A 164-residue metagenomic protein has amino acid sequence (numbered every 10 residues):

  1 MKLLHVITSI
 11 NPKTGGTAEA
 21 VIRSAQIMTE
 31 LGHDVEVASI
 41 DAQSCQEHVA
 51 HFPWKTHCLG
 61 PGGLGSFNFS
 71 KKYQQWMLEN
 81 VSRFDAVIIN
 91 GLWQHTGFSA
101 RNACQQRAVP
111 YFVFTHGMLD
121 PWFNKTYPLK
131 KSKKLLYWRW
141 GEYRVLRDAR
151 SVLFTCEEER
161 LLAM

Functional and structural regions predicted by a protein language model:
M1-Q43, A50-K55, S82: N-terminal subdomain of nucleotide-sugar transferases
K13, L64, H95, Y111-S132 (+2 more regions): A short, histidine- and acid-enriched strand-loop-helix "catalytic/donor-clamping" loop that lines the nucleotide-sugar
T17-A20, I40, N90, D148 (+1 more regions): Replace "coordinates the UDP/GDP/TDP-sugar" with "coordinates nucleotide-activated sugar donors
Q43, E158-R160: Alpha-helix capping/helix-boundary segments
H51-L78, A86-I89, T126-K134: A short, charged, and often flexible helix/loop element on the N-terminal side of the glycosyltransferase catalytic
D85-A86, S151: Structural motif
A86-P121, W138: An aromatic- and histidine-rich active-site surface loop
Q106, L119, K134-V152: Membrane-proximal helix-turn-helix segments that form the acceptor-binding/catalytic region of lipid-linked
